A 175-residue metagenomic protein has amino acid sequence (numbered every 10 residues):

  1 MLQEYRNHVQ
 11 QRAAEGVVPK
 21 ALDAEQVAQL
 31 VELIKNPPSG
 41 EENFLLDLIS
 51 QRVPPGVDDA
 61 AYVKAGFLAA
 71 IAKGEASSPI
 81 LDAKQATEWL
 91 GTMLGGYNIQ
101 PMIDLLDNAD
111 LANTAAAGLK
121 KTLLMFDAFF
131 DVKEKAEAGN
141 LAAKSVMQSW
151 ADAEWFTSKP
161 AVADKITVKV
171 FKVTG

Functional and structural regions predicted by a protein language model:
L2-N36: Amphipathic alpha-helical packing elements
L2-Y5, K133-T174: Eukaryotic acidic, Ser/Thr-rich intrinsically disordered low-complexity regions
R6, V27, A83-K84, I99: Residue-level signal for cytosolic alpha-helical hairpin/rod architecture
H8-R12, L33, L48, K135 (+1 more regions): Residues that form generic nucleotide/phosphate-binding pockets
V17-K20, E42-D59, K73, I80-G95 (+3 more regions): Structural detector for internal amphipathic alpha-helices that build alpha-solenoid repeat scaffolds
A24-V31, P55-G74, M93-L106, L124-A136 (+1 more regions): Amphipathic alpha-helical scaffolding segments comprising HEAT/armadillo-like alpha-solenoid repeats
P38, S78-P79, D107-L111, G139-L141: Short inter-helical turns and helix N-cap capping residues of alpha-solenoid HEAT/ARM repeat scaffolds
S39-F44, A136-A138: Short, structured secondary-structure boundary patches
